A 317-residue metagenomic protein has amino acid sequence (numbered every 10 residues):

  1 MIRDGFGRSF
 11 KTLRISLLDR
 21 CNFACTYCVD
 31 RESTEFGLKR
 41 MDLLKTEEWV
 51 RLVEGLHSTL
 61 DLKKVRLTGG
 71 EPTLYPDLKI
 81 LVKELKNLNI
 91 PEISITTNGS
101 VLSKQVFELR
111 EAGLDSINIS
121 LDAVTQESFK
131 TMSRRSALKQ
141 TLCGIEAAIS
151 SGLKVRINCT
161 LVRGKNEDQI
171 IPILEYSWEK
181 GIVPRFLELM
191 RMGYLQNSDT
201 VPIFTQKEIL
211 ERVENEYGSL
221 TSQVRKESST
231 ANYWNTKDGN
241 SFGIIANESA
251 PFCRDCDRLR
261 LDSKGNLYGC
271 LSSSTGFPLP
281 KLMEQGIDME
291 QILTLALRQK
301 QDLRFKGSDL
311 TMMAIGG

Functional and structural regions predicted by a protein language model:
G5-T46, L60: Canonical Radical SAM [4Fe-4S] cluster-binding loop centered on the CxxxCxxC motif and its immediate flanking residues
L17, P184, G265: Residue-level signature of catalytic and energy-coupling elements of molecular machines, predominantly ATP/GTP-dependent
F23, Q126-E127, P251, F277: Glycine-centered loop/turn positions within well-structured domains that cap or flank conserved ligand/cofactor-binding
T34-K39, T125-M132, G193-N197, P278-L279: A short acidic, helix-capping loop that chelates divalent metal ions and anchors anionic groups
L43-L67, E71-L187: Radical SAM/AdoMet-radical enzyme domain recognition
K64, E71, R298-G317: Short flanking/linker segments adjacent to small metal-binding domains or redox-active Cys/His motifs
L189-R191: Extracellular/luminal ectodomains of secreted and membrane glycoproteins with large N-terminal domains
G193-G307: Accessory C-terminal segments flanking Radical SAM cores
